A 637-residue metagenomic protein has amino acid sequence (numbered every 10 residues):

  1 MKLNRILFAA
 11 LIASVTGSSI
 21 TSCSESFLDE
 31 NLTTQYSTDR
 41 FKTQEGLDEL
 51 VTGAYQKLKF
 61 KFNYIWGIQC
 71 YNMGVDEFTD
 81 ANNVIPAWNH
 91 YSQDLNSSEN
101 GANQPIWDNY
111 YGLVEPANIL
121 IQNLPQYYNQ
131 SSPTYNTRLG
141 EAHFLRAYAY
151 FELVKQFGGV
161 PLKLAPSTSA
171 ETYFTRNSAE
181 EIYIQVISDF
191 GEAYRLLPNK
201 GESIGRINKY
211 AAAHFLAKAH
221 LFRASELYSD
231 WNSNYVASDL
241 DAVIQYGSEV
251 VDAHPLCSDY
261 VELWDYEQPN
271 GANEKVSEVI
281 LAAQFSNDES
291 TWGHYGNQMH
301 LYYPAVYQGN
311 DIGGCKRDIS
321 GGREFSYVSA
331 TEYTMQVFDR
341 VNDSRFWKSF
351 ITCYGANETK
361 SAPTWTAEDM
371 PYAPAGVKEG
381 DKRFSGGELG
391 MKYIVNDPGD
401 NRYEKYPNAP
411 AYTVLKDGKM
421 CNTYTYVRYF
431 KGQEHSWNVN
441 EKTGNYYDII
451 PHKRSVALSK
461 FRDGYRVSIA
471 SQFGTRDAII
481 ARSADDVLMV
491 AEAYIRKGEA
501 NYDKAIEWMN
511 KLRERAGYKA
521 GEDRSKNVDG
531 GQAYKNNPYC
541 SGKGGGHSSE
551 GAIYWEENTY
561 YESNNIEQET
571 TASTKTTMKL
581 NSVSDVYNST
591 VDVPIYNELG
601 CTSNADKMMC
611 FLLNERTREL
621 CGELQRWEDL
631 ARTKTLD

Functional and structural regions predicted by a protein language model:
M1-T33: Bacterial Sec-dependent N-terminal signal peptides
C23-S24, N96-S97, Y110-L113, Q185 (+8 more regions): Long, intrinsically disordered, low-complexity segments
S24-I85, H220-Y426, D637: An aromatic- and glycine-enriched ligand-binding surface/loop that stacks and positions planar moieties
K42-W66, N83-F157, E171-I184, S188-I204 (+4 more regions): Conserved, well-structured interaction surfaces
L139, R146, L216, R223 (+3 more regions): Structural register within alpha-helical repeat arrays
V154-Q156, P161, G201, F222-W231 (+1 more regions): Short coil/turn linking the two alpha-helices of tandem helical-hairpin repeats
A356-S361, W365-R515: C-terminal substrate/ligand-recognition segments
